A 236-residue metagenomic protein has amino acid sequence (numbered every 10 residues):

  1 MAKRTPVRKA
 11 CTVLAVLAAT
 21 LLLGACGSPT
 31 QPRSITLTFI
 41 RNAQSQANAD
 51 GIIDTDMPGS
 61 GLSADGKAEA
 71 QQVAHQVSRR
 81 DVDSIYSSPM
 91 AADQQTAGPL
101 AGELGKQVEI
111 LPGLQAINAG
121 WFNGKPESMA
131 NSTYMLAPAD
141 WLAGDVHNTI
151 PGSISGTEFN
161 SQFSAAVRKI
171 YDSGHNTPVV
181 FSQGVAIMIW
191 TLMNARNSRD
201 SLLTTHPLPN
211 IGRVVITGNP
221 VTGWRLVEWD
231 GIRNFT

Functional and structural regions predicted by a protein language model:
A2-L14: Bacterial N-terminal signal peptides that target proteins for export
L22-A25: C-terminal motif of bacterial Sec signal peptides marking the signal peptidase cleavage site
P29-I110: Active-site-proximal alpha-helix that buttresses catalytic centers in soluble enzyme cores
L37, N176-G184: Generic beta-sheet signal
S88-M90, G113, F181-V185, W229: Short, well-ordered beta-to-alpha junction loops that form the rim of enzyme active sites and present histidine/acidic
G102-Q162: Phosphate-handling substructures
S198-R225: Domain-level recognition of soluble alpha/beta enzyme cores, biased toward histidine phosphatases/phosphomutases
V227-T236: Short, solvent-exposed aromatic-acidic interface loops
